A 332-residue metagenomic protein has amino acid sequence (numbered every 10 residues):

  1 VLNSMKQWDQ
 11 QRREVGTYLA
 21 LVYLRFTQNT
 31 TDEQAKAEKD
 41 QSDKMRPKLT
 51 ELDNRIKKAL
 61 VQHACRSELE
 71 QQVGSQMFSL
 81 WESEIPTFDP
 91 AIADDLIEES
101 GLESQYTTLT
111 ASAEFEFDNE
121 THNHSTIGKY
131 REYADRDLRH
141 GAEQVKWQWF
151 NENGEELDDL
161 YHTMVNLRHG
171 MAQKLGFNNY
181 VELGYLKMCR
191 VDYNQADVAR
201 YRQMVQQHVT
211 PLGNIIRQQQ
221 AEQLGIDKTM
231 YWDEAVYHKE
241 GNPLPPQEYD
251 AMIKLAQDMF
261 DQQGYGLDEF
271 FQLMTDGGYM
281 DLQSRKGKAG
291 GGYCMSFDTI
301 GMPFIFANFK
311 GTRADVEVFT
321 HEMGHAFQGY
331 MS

Functional and structural regions predicted by a protein language model:
V1-P243, L255: A well-structured
S125-D137, P245-T320, G324-G329: Active-site-adjacent "gating/activation" loops or surface patches in catalytic cores
L157-H169, M274-G278, F304, Y330-S332: Short, hydrophobic/aliphatic alpha-helical segments
V165, T210, N214-R217, A221 (+3 more regions): Hydrophobic/aromatic-lined pockets within catalytic cores
